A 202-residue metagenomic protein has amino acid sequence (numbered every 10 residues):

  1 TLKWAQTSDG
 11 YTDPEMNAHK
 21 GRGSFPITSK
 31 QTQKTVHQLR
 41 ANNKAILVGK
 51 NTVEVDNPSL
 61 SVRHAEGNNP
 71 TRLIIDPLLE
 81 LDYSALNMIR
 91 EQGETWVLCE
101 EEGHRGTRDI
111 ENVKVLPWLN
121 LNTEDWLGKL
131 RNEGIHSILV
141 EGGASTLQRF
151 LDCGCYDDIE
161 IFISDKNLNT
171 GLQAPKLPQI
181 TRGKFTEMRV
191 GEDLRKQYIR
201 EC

Functional and structural regions predicted by a protein language model:
T1-C202: Enzymes that bind and transform nitrogen-containing heteroaromatic metabolites
